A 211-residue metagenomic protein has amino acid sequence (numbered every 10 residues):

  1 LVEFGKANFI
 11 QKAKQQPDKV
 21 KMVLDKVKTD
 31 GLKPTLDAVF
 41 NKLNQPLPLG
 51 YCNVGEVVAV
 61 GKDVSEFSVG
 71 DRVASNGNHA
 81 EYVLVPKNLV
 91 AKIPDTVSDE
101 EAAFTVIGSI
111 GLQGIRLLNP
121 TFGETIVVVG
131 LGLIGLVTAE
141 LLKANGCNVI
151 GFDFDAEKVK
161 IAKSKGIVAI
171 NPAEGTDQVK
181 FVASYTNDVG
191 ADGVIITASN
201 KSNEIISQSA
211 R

Functional and structural regions predicted by a protein language model:
L1-N53: N-terminal glycine-rich beta->alpha transition that marks the start or flank of a dinucleotide-binding site
P34-L43, C52-N76: A glycine-/small-residue-rich N-terminal strand-loop-strand element that serves as the cofactor-binding glycine loop
P48, N76-K87: A structural motif shared across PLP-dependent enzymes of the aminotransferase-like
D71-R72, Y82, T125, A144: Residue-level marker of beta-strand positions
V83-V97, G146-C147: Short, compositionally biased
S98-E174: Mid-domain Rossmann-like dinucleotide-binding core that forms the NAD(H)/NADP(H) cofactor-binding site
K160, V168-R211: Glycine-rich cofactor phosphate-binding loops and adjacent beta1-alpha1 units of small-molecule cofactor enzyme domains
